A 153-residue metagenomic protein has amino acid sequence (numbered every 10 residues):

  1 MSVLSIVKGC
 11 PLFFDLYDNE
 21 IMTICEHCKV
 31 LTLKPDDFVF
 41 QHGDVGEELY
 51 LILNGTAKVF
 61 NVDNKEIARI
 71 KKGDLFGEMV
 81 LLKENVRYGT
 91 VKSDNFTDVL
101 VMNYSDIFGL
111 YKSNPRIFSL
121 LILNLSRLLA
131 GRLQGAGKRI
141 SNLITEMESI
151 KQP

Functional and structural regions predicted by a protein language model:
M1-P153: Cytosolic regulatory regions built on CNB/CRP/Popeye-like sensor folds
